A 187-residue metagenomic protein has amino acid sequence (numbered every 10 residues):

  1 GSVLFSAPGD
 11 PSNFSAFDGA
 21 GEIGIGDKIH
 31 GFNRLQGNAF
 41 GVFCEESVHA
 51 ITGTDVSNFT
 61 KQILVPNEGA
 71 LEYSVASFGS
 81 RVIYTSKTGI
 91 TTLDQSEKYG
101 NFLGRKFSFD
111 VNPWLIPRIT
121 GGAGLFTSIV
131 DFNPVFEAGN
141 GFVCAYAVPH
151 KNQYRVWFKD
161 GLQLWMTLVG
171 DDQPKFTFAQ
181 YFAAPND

Functional and structural regions predicted by a protein language model:
G1-F14, T52: Blade/loop signatures of beta-propeller domains
N13-I25: A short helix->beta-strand "capping" segment at the edge of beta-propeller domains
I25-D187: Beta-sheet-dominated scaffold domains
